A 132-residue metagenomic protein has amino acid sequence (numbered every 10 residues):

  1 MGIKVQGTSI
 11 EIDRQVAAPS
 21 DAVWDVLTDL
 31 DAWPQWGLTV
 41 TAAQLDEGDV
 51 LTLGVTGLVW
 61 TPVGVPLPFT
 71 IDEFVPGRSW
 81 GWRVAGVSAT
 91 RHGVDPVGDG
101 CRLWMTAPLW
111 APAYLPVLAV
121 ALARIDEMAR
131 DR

Functional and structural regions predicted by a protein language model:
M1-D46: Hydrophobic ligand-binding cavity/cleft-lining segments
G7, P62-G64, A85-V87: Glycine-centered tight beta-turn/hairpin loop motif at sheet-sheet or coil-to-beta transitions
R14, L67-E73, A89-P96: Hydrophobic/aromatic beta-strand elements that line small-molecule binding cavities or substrate pockets in beta-rich
V23-L27, W33, G57, I71 (+3 more regions): Hydrophobic pocket/interface hotspot
V50-L58, F74-W82: Short, hydrophobic/aromatic-rich segments at coil-to-beta transitions
S79-R132: Beta-strand/loop substructures that line and gate deep hydrophobic ligand-binding cavities in soluble
